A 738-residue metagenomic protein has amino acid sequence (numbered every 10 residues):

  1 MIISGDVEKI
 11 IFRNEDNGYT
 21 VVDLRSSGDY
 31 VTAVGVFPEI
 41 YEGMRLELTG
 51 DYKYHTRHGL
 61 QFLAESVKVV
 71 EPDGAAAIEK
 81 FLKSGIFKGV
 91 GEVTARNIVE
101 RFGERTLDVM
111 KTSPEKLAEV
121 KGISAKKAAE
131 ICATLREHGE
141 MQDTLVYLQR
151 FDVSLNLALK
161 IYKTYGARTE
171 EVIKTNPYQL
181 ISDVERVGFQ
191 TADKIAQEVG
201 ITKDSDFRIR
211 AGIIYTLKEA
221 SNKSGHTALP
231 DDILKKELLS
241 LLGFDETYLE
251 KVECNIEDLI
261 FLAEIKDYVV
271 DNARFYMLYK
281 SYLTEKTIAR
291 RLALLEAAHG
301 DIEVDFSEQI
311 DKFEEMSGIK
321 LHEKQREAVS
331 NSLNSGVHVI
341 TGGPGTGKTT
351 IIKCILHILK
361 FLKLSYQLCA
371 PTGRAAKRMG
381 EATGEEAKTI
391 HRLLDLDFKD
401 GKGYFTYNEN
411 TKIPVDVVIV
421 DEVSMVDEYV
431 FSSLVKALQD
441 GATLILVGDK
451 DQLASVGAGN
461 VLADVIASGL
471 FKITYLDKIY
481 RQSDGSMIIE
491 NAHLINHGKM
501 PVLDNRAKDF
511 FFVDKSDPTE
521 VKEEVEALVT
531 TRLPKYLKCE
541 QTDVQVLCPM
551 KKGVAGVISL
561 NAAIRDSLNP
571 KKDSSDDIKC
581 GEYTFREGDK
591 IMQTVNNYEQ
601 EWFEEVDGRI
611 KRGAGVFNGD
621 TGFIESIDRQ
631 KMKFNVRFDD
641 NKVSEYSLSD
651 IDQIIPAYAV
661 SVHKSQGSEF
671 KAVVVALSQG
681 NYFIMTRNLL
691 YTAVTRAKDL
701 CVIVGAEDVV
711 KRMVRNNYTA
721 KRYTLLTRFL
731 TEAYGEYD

Functional and structural regions predicted by a protein language model:
M1-D305, D738: Accessory, non-ATPase domains that flank or precede helicase/AAA+ motor cores in DNA-metabolism machines
I10, L48, Q593, I624-I627 (+1 more regions): A generic structural signal for residues embedded in beta-strands
G43-R45, G588, G619: Loop/turn positions that initiate beta-strands
V269-G343, T350: Pre-Walker A segment
R326-V329, N334-R506: ASCE P-loop NTPase helicase motor core
K450-A614: Conserved helicase motor core of P-loop NTPases
N618-D738: C-terminal accessory regions
